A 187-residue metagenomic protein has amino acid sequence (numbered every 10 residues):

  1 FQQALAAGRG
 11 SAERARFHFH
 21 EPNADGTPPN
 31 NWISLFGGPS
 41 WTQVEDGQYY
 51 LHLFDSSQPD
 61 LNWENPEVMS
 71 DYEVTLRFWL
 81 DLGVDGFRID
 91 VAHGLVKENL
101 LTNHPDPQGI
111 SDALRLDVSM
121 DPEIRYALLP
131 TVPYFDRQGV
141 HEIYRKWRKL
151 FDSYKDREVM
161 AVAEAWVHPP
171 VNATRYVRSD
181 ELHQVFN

Functional and structural regions predicted by a protein language model:
F1-R77, D81, H93-H168: Acidic/aromatic-lined carbohydrate-recognition and catalytic surfaces of CAZymes acting on diverse glycans
G86-R88, E158-V162, H183-V185: Structural preference for beta-strand elements that scaffold enzyme active sites
P133, V177-N187: Aromatic- and acid-rich polysaccharide-binding/catalytic face of secreted or lumenal carbohydrate-active enzymes
P170-Y176: Catalytic cores of alpha/beta
